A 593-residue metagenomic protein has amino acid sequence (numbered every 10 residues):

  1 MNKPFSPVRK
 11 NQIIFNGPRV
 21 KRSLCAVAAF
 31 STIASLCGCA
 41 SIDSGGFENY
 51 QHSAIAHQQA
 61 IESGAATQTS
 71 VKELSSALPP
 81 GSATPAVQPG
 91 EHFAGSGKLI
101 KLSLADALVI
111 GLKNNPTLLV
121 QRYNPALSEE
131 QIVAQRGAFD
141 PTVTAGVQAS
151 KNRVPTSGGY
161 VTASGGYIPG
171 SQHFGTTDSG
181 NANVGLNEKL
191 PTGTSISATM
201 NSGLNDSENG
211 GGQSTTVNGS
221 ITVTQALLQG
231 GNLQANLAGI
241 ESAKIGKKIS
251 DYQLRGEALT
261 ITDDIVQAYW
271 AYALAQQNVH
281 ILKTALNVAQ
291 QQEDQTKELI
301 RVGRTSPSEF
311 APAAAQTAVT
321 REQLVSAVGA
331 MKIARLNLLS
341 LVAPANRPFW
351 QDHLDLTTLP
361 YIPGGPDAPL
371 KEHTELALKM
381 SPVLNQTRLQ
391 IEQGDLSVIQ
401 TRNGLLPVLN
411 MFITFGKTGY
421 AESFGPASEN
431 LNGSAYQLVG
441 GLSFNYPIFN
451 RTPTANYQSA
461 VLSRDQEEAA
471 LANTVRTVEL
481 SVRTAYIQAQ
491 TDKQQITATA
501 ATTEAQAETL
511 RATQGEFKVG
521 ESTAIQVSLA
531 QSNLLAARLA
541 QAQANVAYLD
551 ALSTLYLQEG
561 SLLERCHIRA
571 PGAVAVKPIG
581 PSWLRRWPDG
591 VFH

Functional and structural regions predicted by a protein language model:
K3, P18-R22, A40-A65, R153 (+6 more regions): Acidic, low-complexity, intrinsically disordered peripheral segments
K3-V27: Bacterial N-terminal signal peptides that target proteins for export
S35-G38: C-terminal motif of bacterial Sec signal peptides marking the signal peptidase cleavage site
P79-I110: Regulatory alphaC helix of protein kinase catalytic domains
G95-L99, G146-I221, Q225, L356-D367 (+5 more regions): Small/polar, glycine/serine/threonine/aspartate-rich low-complexity segments that form flexible
S103, S179-N181, T216-N218, Q267 (+4 more regions): Transmembrane beta-barrel architecture of outer-membrane proteins
V120-Y123, R136, P191-T216, L228-Q253 (+10 more regions): Sec/SRP-type N-terminal targeting helices
Q135, Q253-H373, Q488, G515 (+4 more regions): Periplasmic alpha-helical coiled-coil/stalk elements that build and connect Gram-negative outer-membrane
